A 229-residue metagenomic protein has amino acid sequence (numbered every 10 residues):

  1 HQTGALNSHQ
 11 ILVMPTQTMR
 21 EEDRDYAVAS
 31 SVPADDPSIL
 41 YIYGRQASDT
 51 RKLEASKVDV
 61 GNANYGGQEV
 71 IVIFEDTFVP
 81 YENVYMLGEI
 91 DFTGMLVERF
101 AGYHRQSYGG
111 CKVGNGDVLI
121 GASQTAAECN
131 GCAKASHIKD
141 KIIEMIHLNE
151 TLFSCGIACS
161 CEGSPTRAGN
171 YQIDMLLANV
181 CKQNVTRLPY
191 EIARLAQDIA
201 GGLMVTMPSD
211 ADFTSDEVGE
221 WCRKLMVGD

Functional and structural regions predicted by a protein language model:
H1, L176-D229: Alpha-helix capping/hinge segments and adjacent helical runs
H1-C111: FAD-binding core of flavoproteins
Q10-L12, Q124, I143, T186: Short, well-ordered alpha-helical packing segments
T18-D23, A133, P165-T166: Secondary-structure transition/capping motifs at alpha-helix termini and the adjoining loop/turn into the next element
N83-V84, C132-A135, T151-A158, E162-P165 (+2 more regions): Intrinsically disordered or highly flexible coil/loop and linker segments, enriched in small and charged/polar residues
V97-Y103, C161-Y171: Short acidic (Asp/Glu) and glycine-rich catalytic loops that position anionic groups and cofactors
S107-P165: Extended amphipathic alpha-helical segments enriched in small hydrophobics
K139-I143, Q172-N179: Short, charged, amphipathic alpha-helical segments
